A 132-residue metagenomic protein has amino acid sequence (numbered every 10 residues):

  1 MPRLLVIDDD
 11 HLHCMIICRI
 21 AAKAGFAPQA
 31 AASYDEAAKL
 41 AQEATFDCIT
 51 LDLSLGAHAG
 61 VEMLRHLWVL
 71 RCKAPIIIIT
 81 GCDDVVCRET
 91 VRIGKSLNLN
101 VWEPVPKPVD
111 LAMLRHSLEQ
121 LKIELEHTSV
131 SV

Functional and structural regions predicted by a protein language model:
M1-L12, I17-A21: Conserved acidic segment of CheY-like receiver
I7-D8, A31, I49: Conserved sequence signature across two-component system core domains
G25-S33, L40, V105: Short hydrophobic/Thr-rich beta-strand motif most characteristic of the beta2 strand and flanking loop of CheY-like
A30, L55-H58: Residue-level signal for the "D+5" position in two-component response regulator receiver
Q42-A44, H66-K73, S96: Conserved phosphotransfer cores of two-component systems
A44-T50, L55, I77: Active-site beta3 strand of CheY-like receiver
E62, H66, C82-P104: Alpha4 helix (beta4-alpha4-beta5 surface) of REC/receiver domains from two-component response regulators
V85-V86, P106-K122: C-terminal output helix
